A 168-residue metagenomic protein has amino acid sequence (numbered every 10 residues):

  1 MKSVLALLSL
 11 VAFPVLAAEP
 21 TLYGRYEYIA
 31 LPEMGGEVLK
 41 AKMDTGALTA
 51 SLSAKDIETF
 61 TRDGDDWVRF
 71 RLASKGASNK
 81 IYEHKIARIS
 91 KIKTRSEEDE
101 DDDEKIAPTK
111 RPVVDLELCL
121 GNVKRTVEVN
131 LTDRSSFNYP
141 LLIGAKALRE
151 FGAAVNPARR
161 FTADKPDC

Functional and structural regions predicted by a protein language model:
M1-L7: Sec-dependent signal peptide recognition, specifically the positively charged N-region followed immediately by
A12-P14: N-terminal signal peptide c-region/cleavage motif recognized by signal peptidases
A18-C168: Pepsin/retropepsin-fold aspartyl endopeptidases
